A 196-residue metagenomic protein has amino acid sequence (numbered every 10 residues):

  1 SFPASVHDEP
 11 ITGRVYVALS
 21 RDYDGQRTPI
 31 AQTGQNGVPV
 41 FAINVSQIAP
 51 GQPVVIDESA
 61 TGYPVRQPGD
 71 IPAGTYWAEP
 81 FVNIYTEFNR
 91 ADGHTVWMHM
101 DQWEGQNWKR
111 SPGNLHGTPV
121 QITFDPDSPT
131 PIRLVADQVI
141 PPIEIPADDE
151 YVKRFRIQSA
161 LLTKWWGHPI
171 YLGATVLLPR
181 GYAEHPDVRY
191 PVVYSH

Functional and structural regions predicted by a protein language model:
S5-D8, Q121-D187: N-terminal cap/lid segment of alpha/beta-hydrolase-fold proteins
E9-Y16, T33-G37, I71-T75, I170: Short coil-to-beta strand junction motifs in C2/discoidin
G13-V40, P80: Extended low-complexity, serine/threonine- and proline-enriched intrinsically disordered segments
D24-Q26, V82-Q102: Short acidic/polar inter-strand loop motif in beta-rich domains
I43, T95-M100, G105-Q106, R110-F124 (+1 more regions): Short Trp-Ser/Thr-centered turn/loop motifs at beta-strand boundaries
V45-G69: A beta-strand/beta-hairpin structural motif
Q67, I71-Y76, V188, V192: A glycine-anchored, Pro-Gly-centered beta-turn/N-cap motif
I71-E87: A short tyrosine-centered beta-strand micro-motif
